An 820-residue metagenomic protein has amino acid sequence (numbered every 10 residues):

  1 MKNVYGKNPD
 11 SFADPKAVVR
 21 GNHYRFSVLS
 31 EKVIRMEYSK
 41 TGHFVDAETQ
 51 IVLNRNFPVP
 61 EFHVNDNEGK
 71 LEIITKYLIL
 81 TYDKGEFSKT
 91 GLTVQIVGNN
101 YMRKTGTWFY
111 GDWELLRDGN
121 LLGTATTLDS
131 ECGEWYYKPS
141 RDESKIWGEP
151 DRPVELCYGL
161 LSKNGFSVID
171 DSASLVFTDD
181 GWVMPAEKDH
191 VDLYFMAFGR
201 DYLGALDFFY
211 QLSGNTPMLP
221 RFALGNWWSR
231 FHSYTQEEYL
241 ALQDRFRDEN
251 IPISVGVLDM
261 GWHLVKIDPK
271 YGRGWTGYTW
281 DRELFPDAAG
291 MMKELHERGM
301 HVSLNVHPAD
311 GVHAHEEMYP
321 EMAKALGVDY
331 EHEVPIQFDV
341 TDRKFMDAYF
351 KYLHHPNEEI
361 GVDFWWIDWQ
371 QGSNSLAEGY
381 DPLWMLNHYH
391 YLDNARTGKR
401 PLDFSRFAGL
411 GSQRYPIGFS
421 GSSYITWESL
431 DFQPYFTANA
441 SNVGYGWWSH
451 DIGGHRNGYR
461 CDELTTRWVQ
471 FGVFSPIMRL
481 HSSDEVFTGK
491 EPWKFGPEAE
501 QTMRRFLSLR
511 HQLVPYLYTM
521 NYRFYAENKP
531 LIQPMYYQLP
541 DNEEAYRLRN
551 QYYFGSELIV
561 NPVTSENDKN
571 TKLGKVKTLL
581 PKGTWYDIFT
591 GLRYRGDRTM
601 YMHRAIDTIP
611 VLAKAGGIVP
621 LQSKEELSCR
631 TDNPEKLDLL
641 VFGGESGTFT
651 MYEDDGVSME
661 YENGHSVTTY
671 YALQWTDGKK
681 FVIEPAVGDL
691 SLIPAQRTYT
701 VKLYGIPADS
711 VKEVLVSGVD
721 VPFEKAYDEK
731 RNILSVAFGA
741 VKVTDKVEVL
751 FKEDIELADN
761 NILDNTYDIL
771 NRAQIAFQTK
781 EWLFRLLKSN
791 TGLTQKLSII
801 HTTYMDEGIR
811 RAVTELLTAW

Functional and structural regions predicted by a protein language model:
V4-Y5, L29-G69: A low-complexity, Ser/Thr/Gly/Pro-enriched, surface-exposed linker/loop concept that marks segments flanking
F26, I34-M36, I73-L80, I559-P562 (+1 more regions): Short, well-ordered beta-strand segments enriched in hydrophobic/aromatic residues
D46-E61, V328, Y586-I606, K712-A737: Solvent-exposed beta-strand/loop surfaces of large extracellular or lumenal domains
H63-P220, R230-F231, Q243-D248, Q538 (+3 more regions): Catalytic and substrate-binding clefts that recognize carbohydrates or anionic sugar/phosphate headgroups
T93-V94, P252-M503, Q538-E544, L548 (+1 more regions): Aromatic- and carboxylate-enriched substrate-binding clefts and catalytic-loop regions of carbohydrate-active enzymes
Y391, G411-G418, F432-F436, A440-H450 (+4 more regions): Catalytic core of carbohydrate-active enzymes
G739-N765: Surface-exposed interaction regions enriched in Ser/Thr/Asp/Glu that occur as long low-complexity tracts or repetitive
L757-G808: Charged/polar low-complexity intrinsically disordered segments, enriched in acidic residues
